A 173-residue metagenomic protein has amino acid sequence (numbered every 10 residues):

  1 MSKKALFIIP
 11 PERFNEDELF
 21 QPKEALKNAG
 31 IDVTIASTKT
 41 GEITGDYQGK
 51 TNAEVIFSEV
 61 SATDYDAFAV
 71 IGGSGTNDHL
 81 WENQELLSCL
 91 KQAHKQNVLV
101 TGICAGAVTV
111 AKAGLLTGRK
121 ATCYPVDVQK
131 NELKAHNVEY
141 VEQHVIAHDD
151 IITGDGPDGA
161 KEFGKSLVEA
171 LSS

Functional and structural regions predicted by a protein language model:
M1-V100, T109-T117, K130-S173: Extended, subdomain-level signal for the structured scaffold at the beginning of enzyme domains
C104: Catalytic nucleophile serine of serine hydrolases, specifically the conserved "nucleophile elbow" pentapeptide
A121: Anionic-ligand binding patches
V126: Glycine/proline-rich loop-helix segments at beta-alpha junctions forming the active-site rim of enzyme cores
